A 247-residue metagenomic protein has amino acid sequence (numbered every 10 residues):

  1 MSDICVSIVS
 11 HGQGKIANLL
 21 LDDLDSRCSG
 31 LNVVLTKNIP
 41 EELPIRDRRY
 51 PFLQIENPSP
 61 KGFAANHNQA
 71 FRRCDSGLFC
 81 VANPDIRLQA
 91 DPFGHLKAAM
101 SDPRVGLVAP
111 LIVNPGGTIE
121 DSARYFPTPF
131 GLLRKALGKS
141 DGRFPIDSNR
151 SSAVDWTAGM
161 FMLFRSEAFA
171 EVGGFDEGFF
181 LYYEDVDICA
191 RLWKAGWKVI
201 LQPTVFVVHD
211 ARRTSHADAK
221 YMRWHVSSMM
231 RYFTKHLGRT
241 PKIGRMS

Functional and structural regions predicted by a protein language model:
M1-D23: N-proximal low-complexity "stem/linker" segments adjacent to membrane-targeting elements
D22-L31: Short, acidic, metal-binding catalytic loop of nucleotide-sugar glycosyltransferases
N57-C74: Glycine-rich, basic loop-to-helix element that forms the pyrophosphate-binding segment of sugar-nucleotide handling
F79: Short aromatic/hydrophobic "clamp" motif used to bind/position activated sugar donors
D91-D121: Conserved donor NDP-sugar-binding/catalytic core segment of glycosyltransferases
P127-V154: Short, flexible, basic/aromatic active-site loop/helix in glycosyltransferases
D155-G173, E177-F206: A short, conserved alpha-helix in the catalytic core of glycosyltransferases
A190, K194-S247: Active-site-adjacent helix/loop segment of glycosyltransferases that harbors family-specific signature motifs
